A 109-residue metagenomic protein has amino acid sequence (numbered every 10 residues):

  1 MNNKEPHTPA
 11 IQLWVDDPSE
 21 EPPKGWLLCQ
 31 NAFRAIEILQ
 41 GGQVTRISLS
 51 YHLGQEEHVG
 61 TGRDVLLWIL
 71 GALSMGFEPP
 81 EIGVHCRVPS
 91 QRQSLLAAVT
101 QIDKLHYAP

Functional and structural regions predicted by a protein language model:
M1-P109: Catalytic phosphate/metal-binding cores of nucleic-acid and nucleotide-processing enzymes, i.e., regions that mediate
